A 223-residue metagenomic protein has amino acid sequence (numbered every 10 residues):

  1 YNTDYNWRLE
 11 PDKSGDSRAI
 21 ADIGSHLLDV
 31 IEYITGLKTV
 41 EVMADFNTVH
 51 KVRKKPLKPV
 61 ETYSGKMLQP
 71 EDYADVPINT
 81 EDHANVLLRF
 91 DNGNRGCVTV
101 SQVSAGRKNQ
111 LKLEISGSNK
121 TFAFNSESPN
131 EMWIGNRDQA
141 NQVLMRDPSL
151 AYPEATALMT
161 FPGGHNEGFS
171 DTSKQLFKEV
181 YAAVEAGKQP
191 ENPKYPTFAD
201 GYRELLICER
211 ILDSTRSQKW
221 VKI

Functional and structural regions predicted by a protein language model:
Y1-P77, M132, Q218: Predominantly a Rossmann-like dinucleotide-binding segment in NAD(P)-dependent oxidoreductases
S25, T99-K108: Glycine-rich phosphate/pyrophosphate-binding beta-alpha loops
L27-L28, F177-Y181, C208: A general structural signal for well-ordered alpha-helical segments in protein cores
Y33, N47-N92, E114, N119-Y195: C-terminal glycine/acidic-rich active-site capping loop/insertion
L37-K38, I78-T80, N94, R107-L111: Glycine/proline-rich active-site loop of Rossmann-fold NAD(P)-dependent oxidoreductases
C97-V100, F124-N125: Beta-strand scaffold of nucleotide-dependent catalytic cores
L212-I223: C-terminal capping/lid region of NAD(P)-dependent oxidoreductase domains
